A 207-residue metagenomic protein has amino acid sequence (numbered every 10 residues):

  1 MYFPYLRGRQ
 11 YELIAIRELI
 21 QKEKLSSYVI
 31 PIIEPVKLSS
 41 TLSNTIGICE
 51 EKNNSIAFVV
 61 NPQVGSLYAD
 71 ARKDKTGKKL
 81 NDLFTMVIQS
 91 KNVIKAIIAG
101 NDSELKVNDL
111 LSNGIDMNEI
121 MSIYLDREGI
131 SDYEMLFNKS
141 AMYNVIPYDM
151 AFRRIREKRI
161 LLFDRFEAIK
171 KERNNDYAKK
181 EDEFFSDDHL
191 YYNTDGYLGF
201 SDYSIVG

Functional and structural regions predicted by a protein language model:
M1-S27: N-terminal basic/disordered segments at the start of proteins
Y11, P35-S40, P62-Y68, G100-K106 (+2 more regions): Short acidic, S/G/P-rich loop/turn micro-motifs used as interaction or catalytic elements
A15-I20, T41-I48, K106-L111, D132-L136: A short acidic, amphipathic alpha-helical/loop segment
K22-E23, S43, G47-V60, D82 (+1 more regions): Structured alpha/beta or helical-core interaction and ligand-binding surfaces enriched in interleaved
P31: Conserved, mostly hydrophobic/aromatic
G47-D116: A broadly used, surface-exposed interaction patch
E104-K139: Internal, conserved structured core segments that host functional sites
S131-G207: Long, charge-rich C-terminal accessory regions
